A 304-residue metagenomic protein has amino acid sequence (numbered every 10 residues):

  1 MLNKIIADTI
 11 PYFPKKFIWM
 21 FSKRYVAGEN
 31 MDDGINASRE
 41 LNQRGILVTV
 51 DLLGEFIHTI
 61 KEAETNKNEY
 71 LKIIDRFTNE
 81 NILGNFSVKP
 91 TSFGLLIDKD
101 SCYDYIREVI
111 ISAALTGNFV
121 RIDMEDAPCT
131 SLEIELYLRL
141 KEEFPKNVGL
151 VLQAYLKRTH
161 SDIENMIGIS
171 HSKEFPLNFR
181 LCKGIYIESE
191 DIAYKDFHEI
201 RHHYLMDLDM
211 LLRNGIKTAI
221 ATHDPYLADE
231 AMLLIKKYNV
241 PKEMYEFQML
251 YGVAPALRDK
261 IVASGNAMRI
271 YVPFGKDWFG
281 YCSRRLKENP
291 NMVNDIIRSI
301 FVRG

Functional and structural regions predicted by a protein language model:
M1-G304: Positively charged, amphipathic and often flexible ligand-engagement surfaces
